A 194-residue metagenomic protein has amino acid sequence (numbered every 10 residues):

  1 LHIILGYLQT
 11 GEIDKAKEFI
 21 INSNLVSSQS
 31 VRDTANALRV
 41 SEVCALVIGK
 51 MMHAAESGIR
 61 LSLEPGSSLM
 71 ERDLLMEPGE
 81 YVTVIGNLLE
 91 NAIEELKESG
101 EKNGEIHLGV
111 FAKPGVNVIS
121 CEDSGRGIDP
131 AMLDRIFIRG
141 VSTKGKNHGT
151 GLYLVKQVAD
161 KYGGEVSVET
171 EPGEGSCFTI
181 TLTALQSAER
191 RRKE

Functional and structural regions predicted by a protein language model:
I4-L8, P78-G100: Conserved ATP-binding N-box helix of the HATPase_c
A35, L63-V84: Conserved short strand/loop->alpha-helix "switch" segment adjacent to the catalytic nucleotide/phosphoryl-transfer site
N103-G115: Short beta-strand/loop element within the Bergerat-fold HATPase_c
D123: Acidic ATP/Mg2+-coordinating residue in the GHKL
I128-R139: Short conserved segment of the HATPase_c
G151, V155: Short alpha-helical Gxxx[C/S/T] motif in the catalytic ATP-binding
